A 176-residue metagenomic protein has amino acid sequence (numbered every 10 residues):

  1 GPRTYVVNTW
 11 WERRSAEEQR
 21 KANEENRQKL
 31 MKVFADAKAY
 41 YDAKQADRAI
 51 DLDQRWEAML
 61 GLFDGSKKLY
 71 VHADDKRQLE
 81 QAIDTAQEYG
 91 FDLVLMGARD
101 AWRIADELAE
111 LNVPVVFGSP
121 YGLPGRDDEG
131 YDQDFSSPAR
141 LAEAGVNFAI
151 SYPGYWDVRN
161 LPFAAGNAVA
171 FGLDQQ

Functional and structural regions predicted by a protein language model:
G1-L93: Polyanionic/metal-chelating signatures
E24, Q28, E57, R77 (+4 more regions): Generic alpha-helical secondary structure signal
D51-Q54, D74-R77, D100, E129-Q133 (+1 more regions): Short secondary-structure boundary/capping elements
K68, A109, P114, G118-Q176: His/Asp/Glu-enriched, well-ordered alpha-helical/loop segment that forms or immediately abuts the divalent-metal
Y70-D74, D92-D100, P120, P124-R126: Catalytic beta/alpha-barrel core
E88, D92-M96, V113-V116: Long, well-ordered mid-to-C-terminal structural blocks that present hydrophobic/aromatic surfaces
D100-L111: Active-site-adjacent beta->alpha loops and helix N-cap segments on the catalytic face of soluble alpha/beta enzymes
